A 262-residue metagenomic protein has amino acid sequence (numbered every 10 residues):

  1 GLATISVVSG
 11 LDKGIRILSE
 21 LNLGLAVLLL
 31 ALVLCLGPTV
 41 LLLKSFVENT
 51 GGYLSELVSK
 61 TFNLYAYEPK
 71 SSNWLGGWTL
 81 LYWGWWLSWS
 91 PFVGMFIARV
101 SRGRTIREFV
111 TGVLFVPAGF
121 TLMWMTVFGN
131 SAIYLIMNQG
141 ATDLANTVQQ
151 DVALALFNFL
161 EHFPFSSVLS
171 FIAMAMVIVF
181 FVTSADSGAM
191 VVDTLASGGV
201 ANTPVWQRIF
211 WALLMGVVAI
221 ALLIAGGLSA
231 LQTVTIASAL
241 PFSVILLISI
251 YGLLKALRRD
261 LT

Functional and structural regions predicted by a protein language model:
G1-L11, I172, I178, G216-L228 (+1 more regions): Alpha-helical transmembrane bundle of multi-pass secondary transport proteins
G1-R104, T111, V116-S170: Membrane-embedded translocation segments of transport machinery
L18, L114, A189-L195: Re-entrant/interfacial helical elements at transmembrane boundaries that shape and gate the permeation pathway
L18, L222-A237: Extracellular/periplasmic helix-loop-helix junctions in multi-pass membrane proteins
A26-G37, F120-S131, I172-T194, W211-M215 (+1 more regions): Hydrophobic alpha-helical segments of multi-pass membrane transport proteins
T105, T183, V192, L231-V234: Hydrophobic, well-ordered secondary-structure elements that form the walls of internal hydrophobic environments
I106-G112, G198-W211: Membrane-interface alpha-helices at helix entry/exit sites of multi-pass transporters
